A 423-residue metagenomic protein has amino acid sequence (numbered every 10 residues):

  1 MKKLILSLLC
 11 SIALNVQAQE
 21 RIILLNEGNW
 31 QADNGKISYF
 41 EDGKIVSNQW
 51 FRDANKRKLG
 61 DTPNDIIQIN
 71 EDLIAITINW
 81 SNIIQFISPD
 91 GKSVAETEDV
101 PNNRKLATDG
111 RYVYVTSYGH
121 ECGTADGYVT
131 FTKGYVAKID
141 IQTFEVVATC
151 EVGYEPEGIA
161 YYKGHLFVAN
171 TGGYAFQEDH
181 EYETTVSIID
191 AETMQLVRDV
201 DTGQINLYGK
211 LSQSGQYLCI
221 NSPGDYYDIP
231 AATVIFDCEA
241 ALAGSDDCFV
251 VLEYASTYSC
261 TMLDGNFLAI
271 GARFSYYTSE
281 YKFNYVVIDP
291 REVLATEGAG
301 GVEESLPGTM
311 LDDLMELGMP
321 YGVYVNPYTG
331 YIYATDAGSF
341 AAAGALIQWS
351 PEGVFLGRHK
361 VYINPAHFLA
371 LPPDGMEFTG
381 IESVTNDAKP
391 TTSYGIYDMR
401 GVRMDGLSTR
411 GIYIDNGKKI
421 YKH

Functional and structural regions predicted by a protein language model:
I23-L25, I76, V115-T116, V168-A169 (+3 more regions): Residue position within the beta-strands of beta-propeller blades
N29-D33, T77-S81, C122-G134, A175-T184 (+3 more regions): Short, solvent-exposed loop/turn segments at conserved positions within beta-propeller repeat blades
E41-K44, S88-K92, D140-F144, D190-M194 (+3 more regions): Short loop/turn segments that connect beta-strands within beta-propeller blades
I45-K58, G91-E98, E145-C150, Q195-T202 (+3 more regions): A short beta-strand motif characteristic of beta-propeller blades
K58-I67, P101-G110, Y154-K163, Q204-S214 (+3 more regions): Repeated scaffold domains used in trafficking and secretory/extracellular systems, primarily beta-propellers
P156-L268, A272-S275: Acidic, serine/threonine- and glycine-rich low-complexity intrinsically disordered segments that serve as flexible
D374-R403: Residue-level detector of functionally pivotal "anchor" positions at catalytic/ligand-binding pockets or at interdomain
I412-H423: C-terminal tail/sorting-segment detector
